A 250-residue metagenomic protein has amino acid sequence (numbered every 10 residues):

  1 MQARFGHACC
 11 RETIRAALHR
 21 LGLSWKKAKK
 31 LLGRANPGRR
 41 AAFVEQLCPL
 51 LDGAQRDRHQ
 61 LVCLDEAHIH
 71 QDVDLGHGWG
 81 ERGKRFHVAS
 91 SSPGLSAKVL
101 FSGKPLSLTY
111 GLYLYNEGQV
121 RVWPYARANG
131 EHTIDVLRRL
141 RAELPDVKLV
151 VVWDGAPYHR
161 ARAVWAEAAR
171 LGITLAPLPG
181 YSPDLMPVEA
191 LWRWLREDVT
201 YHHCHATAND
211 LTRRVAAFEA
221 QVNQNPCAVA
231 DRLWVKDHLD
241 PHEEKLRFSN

Functional and structural regions predicted by a protein language model:
M1, C10, I14, V62-I69 (+4 more regions): Short, conserved catalytic/metal-binding motifs centered on acidic residues
M1-A35, Q60, A67-I69: Conserved short alpha-helical interface segments
R4-F5, H70, A128-N129, V151-V164 (+1 more regions): Acidic, metal-coordinating catalytic cores used for nucleic-acid/nucleotide bond scission and strand-transfer chemistry
F5, E12, A41-R138, V235-N250: Extended, low-complexity cationic-aromatic segments
T13, R58-H59, E189-N250: C-terminal anion-handling pockets and recognition modules
R58-H59, V147-L149: Short coil/turn segments at beta-strand junctions that form active-site/ligand-binding loops
K84-L100, L171-A190, H203-C204: RNase H-like polynucleotidyl transferase catalytic core
W153-G155, R162, A176-D198, N209-L211: RNase H-like two-metal-ion nuclease catalytic core shared by retroviral integrases and related mobile-element nucleases
